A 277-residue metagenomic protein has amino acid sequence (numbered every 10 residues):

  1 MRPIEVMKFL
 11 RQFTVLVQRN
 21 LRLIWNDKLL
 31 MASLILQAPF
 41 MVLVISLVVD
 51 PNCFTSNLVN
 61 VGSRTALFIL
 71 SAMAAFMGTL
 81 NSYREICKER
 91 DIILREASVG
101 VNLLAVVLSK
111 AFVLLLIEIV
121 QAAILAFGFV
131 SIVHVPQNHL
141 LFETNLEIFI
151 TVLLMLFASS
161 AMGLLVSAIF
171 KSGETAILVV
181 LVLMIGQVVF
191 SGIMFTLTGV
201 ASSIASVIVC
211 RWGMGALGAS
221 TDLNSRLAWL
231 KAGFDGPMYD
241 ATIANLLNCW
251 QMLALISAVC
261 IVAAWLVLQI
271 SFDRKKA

Functional and structural regions predicted by a protein language model:
M1-V15: Extended, low-complexity, polar regulatory segments
E5, R22-A277: Membrane-spanning alpha-helical segments of multipass transporters and channels
